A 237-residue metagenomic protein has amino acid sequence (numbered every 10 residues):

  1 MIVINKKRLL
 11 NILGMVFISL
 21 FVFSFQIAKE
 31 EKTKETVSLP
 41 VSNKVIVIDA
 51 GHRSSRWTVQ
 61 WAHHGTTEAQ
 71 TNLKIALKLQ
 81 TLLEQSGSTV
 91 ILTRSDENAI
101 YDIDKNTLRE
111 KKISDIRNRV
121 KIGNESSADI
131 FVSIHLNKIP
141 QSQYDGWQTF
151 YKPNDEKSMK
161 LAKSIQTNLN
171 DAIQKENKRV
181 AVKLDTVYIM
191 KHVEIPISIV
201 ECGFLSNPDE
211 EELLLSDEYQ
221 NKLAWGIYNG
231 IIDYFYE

Functional and structural regions predicted by a protein language model:
M1-E237: Catalytic-site microenvironment of enzymes that process N-acetyl-hexosamine-containing cell-wall polysaccharides
